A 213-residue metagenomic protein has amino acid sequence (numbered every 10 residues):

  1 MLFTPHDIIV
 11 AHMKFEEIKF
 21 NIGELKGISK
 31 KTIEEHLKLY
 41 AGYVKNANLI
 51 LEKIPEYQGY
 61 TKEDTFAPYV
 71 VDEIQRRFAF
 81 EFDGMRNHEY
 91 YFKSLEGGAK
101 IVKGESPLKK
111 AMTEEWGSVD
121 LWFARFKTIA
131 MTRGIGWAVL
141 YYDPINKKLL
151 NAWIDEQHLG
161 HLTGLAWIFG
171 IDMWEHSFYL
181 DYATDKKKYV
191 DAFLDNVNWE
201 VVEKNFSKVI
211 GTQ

Functional and structural regions predicted by a protein language model:
F3-Q213: Feature for soluble, non-membrane regions of globular proteins
